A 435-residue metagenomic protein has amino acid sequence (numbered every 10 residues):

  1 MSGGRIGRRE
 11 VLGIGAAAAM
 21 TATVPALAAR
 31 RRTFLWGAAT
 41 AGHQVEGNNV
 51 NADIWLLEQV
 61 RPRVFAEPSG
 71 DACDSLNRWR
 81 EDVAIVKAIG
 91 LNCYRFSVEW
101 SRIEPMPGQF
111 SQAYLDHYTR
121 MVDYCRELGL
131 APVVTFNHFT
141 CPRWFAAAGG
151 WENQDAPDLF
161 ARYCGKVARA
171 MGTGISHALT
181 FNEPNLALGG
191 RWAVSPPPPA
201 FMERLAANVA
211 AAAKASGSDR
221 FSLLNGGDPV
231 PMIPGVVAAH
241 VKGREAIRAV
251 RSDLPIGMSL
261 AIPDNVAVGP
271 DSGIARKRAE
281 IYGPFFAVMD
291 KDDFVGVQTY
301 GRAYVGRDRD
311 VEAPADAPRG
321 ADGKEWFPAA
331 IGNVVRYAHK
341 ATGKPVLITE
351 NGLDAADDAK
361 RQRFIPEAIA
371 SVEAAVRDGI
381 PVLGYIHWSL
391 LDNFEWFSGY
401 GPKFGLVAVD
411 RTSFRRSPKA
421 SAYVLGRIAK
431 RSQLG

Functional and structural regions predicted by a protein language model:
S2-A28: N-terminal export signals
S2-G3, W55, I89, F96: A general, composition-driven signal for non-globular sequence regions
G7-E10, S97, A275, E280: Small/flexible residues
R9-G13, E99, I365: General helical structural elements
A29-N77, V83, K87-I89, I103-G435: Non-catalytic scaffold segments within catalytic domains of secreted glycoside hydrolases
L91, F96-V98, T135: Conserved beta-strand->loop/alpha-helix structural units within folded catalytic cores of enzymes with alpha/beta
